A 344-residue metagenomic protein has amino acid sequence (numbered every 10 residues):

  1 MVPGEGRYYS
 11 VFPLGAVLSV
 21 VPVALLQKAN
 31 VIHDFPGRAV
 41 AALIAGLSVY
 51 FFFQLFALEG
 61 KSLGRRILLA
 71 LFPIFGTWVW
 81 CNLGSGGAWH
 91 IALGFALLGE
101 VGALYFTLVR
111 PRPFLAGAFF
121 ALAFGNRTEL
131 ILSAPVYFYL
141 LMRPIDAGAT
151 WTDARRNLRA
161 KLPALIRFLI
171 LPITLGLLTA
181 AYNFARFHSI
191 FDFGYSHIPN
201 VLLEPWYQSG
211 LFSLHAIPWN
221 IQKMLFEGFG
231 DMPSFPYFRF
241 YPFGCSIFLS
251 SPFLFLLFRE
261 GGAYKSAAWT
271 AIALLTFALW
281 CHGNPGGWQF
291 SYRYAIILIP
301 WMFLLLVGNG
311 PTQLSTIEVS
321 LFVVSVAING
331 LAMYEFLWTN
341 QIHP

Functional and structural regions predicted by a protein language model:
M1-P344: Membrane-proximal envelope and lipid/glycan-remodeling enzymes
